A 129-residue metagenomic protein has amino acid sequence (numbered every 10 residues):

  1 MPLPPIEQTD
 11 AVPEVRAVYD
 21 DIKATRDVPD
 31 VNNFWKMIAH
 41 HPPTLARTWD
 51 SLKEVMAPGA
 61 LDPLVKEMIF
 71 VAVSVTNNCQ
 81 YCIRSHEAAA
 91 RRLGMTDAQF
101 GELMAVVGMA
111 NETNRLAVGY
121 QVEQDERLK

Functional and structural regions predicted by a protein language model:
M1-K129: Hydrophobic alpha-helical segments
